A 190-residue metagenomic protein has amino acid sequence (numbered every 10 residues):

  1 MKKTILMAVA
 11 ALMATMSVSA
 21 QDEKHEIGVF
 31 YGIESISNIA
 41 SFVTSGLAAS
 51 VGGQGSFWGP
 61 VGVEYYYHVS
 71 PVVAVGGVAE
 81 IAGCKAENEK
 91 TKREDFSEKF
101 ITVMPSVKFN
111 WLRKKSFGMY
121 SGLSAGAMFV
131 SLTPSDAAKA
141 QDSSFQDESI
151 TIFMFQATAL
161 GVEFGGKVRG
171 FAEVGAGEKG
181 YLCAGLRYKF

Functional and structural regions predicted by a protein language model:
M1-K24: Cleavable N-terminal export/targeting peptides
A20-Y67, C183, R187-K189: Short glycine/proline- and aromatic-enriched beta-strand/turn motifs that initiate or cap beta-hairpins
E23-H25, G55-V61, S97-V103, F117 (+2 more regions): Residues that define the transmembrane beta-barrel architecture of outer-membrane proteins
E26-F30, A74-G76, G118-G122, R169-E173 (+1 more regions): Residue-level detector of the transmembrane beta-barrel scaffold of outer-membrane proteins
I33-S37, G59-D136, F164, F190: Gram-negative (and chloroplast) outer-membrane scaffold detector with strong preference for beta-barrel transmembrane
L47-V51, E89-D95, Q141-E148, F171: Extracellular loop and loop/strand-boundary signature of outer-membrane beta-barrel proteins
V63, P105-V107, A157-V162, G170 (+1 more regions): Membrane-embedded beta-strands of outer-membrane beta-barrel proteins, especially the hydrophobic/small aromatic
A82, K167-E178: Transmembrane beta-strand segments that form the barrel wall of outer-membrane beta-barrel proteins
